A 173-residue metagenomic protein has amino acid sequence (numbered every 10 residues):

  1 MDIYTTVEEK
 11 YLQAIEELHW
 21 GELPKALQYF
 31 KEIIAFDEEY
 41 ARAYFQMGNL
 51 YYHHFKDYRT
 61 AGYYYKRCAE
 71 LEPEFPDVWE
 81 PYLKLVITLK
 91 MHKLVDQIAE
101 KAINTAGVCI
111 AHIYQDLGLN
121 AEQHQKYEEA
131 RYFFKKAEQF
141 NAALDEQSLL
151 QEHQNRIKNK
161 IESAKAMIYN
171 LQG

Functional and structural regions predicted by a protein language model:
M1-I3, R131-G173: Terminal, low-structured helical/coil segments at or just beyond the last alpha-helical repeat
T5-F36, Y52: Alpha-helical segment of the N-proximal tetratricopeptide repeat
H19-Y29, F55-R67, L89-K101, Q125-F133 (+1 more regions): Structural signature of tandem alpha-helical TPR/SEL1-like repeats, specifically the intra-repeat loop/turn
K31-A35, K66-E70, E100-T105, E138-Q139: Conserved structural position within tetratricopeptide repeats
E38, P73, G107-V108, A142: Short coil turns that delineate tetratricopeptide repeat
A43, V78, I113, E146-Q147: TPR alpha-solenoid repeat register
